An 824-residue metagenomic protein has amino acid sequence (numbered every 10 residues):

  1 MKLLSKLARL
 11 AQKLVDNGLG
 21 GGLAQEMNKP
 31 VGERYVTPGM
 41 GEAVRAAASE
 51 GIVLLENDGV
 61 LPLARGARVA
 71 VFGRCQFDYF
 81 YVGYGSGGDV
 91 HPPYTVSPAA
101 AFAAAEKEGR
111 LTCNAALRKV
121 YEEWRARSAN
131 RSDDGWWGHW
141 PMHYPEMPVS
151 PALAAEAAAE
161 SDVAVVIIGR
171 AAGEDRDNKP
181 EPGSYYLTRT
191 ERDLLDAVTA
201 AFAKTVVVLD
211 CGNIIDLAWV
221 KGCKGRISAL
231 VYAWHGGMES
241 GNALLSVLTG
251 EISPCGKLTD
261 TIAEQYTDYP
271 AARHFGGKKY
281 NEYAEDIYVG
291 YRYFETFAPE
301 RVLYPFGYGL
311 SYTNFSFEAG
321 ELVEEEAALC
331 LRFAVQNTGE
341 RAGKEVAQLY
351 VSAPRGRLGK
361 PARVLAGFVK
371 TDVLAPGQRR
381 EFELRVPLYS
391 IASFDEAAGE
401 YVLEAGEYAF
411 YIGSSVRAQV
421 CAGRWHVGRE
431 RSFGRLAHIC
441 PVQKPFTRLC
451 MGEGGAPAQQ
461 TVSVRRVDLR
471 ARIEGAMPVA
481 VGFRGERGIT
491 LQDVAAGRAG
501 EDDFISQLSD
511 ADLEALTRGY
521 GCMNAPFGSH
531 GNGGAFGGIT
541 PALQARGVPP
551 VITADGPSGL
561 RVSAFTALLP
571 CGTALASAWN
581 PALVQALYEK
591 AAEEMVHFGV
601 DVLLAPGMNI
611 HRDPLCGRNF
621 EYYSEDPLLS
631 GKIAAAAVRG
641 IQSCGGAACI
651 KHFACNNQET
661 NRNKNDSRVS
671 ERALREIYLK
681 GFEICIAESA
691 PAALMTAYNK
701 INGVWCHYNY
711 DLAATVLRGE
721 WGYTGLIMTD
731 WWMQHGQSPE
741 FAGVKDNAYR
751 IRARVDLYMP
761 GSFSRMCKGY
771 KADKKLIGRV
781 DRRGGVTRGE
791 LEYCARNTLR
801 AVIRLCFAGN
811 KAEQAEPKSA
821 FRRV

Functional and structural regions predicted by a protein language model:
M1-S393, V402-R417, F433-V824: Glycoside hydrolase catalytic-domain context in secreted enzymes
G399: Extracellular/periplasmic metallocenter environments
Q419-G423: Extracellular and select intracellular beta-sandwich modules with Ser/Thr-enriched, small-residue motifs on
R424-G434: Short beta-strand edge segments in extracellular beta-sheet folds
